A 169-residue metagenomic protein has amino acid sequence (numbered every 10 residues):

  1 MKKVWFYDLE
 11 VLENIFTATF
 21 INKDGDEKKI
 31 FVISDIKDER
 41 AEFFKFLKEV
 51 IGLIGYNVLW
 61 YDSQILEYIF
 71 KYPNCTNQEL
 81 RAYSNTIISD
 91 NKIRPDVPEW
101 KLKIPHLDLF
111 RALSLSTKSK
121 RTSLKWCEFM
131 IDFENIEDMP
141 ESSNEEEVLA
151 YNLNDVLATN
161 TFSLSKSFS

Functional and structural regions predicted by a protein language model:
K2, T76-V97, E137, V148 (+3 more regions): Non-catalytic nucleic-acid-binding interfaces of large nucleic-acid enzymes and RNP effectors
K2-N22: Gly/Thr-rich phosphate-binding beta-strand-loop-beta motif of the actin/hexokinase/Hsp70
D8, D108, D155: Acidic active-site catalytic centers that drive phospho-/nucleotidyl reactions and related ester hydrolyses
E10, Y56, K125, F129: Active-site ExK catalytic segment of metal-dependent nucleases
D24-D26: Solvent-exposed strand-loop boundary residues in beta-sheet-rich modules
K28-T122: Conserved DEDDh/DEDDy metal-dependent 3′-5′ exonuclease domain
R111-S169: Acidic, Mg2+-coordinating catalytic module of metal-dependent nucleases/exonucleases that use a two-metal-ion mechanism
